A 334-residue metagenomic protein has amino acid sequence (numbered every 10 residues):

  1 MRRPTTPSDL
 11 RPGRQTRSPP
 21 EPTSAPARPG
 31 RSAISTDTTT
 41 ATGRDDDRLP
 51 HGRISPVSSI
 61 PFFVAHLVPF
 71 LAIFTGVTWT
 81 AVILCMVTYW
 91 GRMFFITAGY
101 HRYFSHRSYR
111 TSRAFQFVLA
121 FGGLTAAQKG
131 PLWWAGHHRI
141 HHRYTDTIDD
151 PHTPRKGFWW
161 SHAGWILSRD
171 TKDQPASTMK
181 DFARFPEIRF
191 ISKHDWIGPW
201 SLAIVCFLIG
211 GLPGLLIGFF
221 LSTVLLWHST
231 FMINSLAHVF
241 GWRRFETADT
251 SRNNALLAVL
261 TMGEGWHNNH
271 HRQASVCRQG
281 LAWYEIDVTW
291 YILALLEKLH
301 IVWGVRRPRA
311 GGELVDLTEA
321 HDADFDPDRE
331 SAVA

Functional and structural regions predicted by a protein language model:
M1-M232, L236, V276-A334: Non-catalytic, topology-defining segments of multipass membrane proteins
H138, H267-N268: Short linear functional motifs
M179-E187, F240-W266, R272-Q273: Active-site-proximal inter-transmembrane loops
